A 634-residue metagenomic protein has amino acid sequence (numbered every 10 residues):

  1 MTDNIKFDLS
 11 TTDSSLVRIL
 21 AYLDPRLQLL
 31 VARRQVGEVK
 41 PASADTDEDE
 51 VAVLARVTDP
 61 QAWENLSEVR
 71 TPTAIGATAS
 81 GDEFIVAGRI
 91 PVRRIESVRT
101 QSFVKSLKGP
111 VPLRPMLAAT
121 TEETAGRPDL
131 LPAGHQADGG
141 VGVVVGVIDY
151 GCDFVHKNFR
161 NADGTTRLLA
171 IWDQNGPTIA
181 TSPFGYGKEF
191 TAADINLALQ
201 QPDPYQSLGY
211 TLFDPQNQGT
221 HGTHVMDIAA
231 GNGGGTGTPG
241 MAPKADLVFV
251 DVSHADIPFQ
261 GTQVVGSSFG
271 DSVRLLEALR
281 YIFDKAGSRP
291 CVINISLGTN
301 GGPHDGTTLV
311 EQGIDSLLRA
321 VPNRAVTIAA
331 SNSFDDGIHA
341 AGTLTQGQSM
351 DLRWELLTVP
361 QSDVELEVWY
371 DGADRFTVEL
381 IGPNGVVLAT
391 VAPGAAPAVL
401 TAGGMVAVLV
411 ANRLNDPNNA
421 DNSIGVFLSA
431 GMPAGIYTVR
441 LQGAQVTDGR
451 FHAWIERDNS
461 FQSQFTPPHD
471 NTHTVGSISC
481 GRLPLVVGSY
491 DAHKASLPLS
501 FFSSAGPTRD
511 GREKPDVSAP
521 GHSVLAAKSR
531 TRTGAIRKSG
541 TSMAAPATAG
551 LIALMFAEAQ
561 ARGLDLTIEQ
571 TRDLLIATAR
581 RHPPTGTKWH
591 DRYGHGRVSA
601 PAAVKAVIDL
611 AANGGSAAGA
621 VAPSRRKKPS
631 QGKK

Functional and structural regions predicted by a protein language model:
M1-Q136, V143-V144, N158, D163-G164 (+2 more regions): Autoinhibitory N-terminal propeptides
K40-D45, A286, P290-S296, R324 (+2 more regions): C-terminal subdomain of the subtilisin-like protease fold in secreted/lumenal serine endopeptidases
V57-Q61, Y370-R375, G521: Short proline/glycine-enriched turn/loop motifs at strand-loop junctions of beta-rich domains
P132-D271, S288-C291, G302, G306 (+6 more regions): Subtilisin-like serine protease catalytic core
A137, V144-I148, K157-F159, S296-T299 (+2 more regions): Conserved, compact domain cores that house catalytic/ligand-binding motifs in diverse enzymes and effector modules
Y186-Y210, P258-F259, N384-T390, A492-P546: Catalytic-core environment of secreted peptidases
M226-A229, G235, V248-A255, F283-C291 (+5 more regions): Hydrolase catalytic cores
D256-L344, S349-D351, P360-R482, G511 (+2 more regions): Substrate-binding/access-modulating region of protease and related hydrolase catalytic domains
